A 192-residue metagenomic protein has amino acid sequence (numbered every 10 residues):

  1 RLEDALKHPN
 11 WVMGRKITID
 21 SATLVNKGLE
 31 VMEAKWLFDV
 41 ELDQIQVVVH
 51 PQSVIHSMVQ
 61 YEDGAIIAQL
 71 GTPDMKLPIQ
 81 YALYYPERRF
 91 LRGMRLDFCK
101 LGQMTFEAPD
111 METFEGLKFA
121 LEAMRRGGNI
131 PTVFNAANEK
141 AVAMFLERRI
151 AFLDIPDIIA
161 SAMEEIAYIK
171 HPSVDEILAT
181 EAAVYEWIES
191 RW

Functional and structural regions predicted by a protein language model:
R1-W192: Catalytic, metal-anchored helix/loop core of enzyme active sites in primary metabolism
